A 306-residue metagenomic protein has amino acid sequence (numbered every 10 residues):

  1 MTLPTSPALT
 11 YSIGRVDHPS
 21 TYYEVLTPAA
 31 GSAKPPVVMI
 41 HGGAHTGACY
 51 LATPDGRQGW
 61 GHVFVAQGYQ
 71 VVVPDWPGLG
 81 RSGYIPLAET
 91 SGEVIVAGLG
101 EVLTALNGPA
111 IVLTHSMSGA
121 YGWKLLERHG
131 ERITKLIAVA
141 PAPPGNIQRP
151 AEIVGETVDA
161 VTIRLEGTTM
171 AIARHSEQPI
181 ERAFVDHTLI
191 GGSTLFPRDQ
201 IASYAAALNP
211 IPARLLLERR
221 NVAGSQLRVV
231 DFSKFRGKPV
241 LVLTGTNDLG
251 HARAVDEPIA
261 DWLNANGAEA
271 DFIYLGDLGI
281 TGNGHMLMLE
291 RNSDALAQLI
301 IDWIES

Functional and structural regions predicted by a protein language model:
M1-S32: N-terminal cap/lid segment of alpha/beta-hydrolase-fold proteins
G31-A33, V37-Y69, V73: Short, surface-exposed "cap/lid" segments of acyl-processing enzymes
G43, Q70, D75-G80, A142 (+1 more regions): Short beta-to-alpha linker loops that shape the active-site pocket of alpha/beta-hydrolase fold enzymes
A48, P74-T90, I280-G282: Glycine-rich "HGGG/HGxG" loop immediately N-terminal to the catalytic nucleophile of the alpha/beta-hydrolase
E93-A110: Conserved acidic catalytic loop of the alpha/beta-hydrolase fold
P109-P150: Conserved hydrolase catalytic core segment
I153-E269: Alpha/beta-hydrolase
Y274-S306: Catalytic active-site module of serine/aspartate enzymes centered on a nucleophile-bearing elbow/loop
